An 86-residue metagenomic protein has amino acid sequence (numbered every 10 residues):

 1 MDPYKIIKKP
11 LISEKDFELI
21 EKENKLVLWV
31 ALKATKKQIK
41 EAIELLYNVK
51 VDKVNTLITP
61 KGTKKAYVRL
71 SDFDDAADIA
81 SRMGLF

Functional and structural regions predicted by a protein language model:
M1-F86: Contiguous, often N-terminal, cationic amphipathic patches that form binding interfaces
